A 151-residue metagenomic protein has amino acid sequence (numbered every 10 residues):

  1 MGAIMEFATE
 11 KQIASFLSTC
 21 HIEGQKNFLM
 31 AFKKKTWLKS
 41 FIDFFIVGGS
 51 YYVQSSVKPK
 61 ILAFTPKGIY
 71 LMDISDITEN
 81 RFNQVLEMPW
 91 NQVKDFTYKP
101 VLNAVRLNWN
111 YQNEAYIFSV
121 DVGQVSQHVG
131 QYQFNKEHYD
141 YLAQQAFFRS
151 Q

Functional and structural regions predicted by a protein language model:
M1-L62: Anionic N-terminal interaction surfaces
G2-I22, G123-Q151: Terminal and domain-flanking low-complexity segments
G2-I4, A31-S40, D76-P89, Y139-A143: Charged, low-complexity, helix/coiled-coil-prone segments
F16, F28, I61, R106 (+2 more regions): Acidic/proline-rich low-complexity IDRs
H21-K35, T65-D76, N80, V122 (+1 more regions): Short, charge-rich amphipathic segments
F44-I61, T65-N110, I117: Phosphoinositide-binding peripheral membrane targeting modules
S50-Y51, N110, A115, Q131-Q133 (+1 more regions): Intrinsically disordered, low-complexity N-terminal regions enriched in serine/proline/glycine with scattered basic
N113, I117-G123: Surface-exposed loop/turn elements that mediate protein-protein interactions on large endomembrane-trafficking
